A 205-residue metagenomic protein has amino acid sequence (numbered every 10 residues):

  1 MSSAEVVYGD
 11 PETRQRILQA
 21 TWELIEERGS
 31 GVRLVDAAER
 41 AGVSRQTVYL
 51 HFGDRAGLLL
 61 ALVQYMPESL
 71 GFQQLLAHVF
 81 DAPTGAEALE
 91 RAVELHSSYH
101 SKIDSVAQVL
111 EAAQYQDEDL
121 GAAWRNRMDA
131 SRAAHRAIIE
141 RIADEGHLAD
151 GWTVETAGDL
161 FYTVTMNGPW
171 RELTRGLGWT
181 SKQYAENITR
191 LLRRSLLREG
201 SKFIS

Functional and structural regions predicted by a protein language model:
M1-R40, H51, A56-G57: Basic, helix-initiating cap at the start of DNA-binding domains
L34, V63-G71: Short, basic, alpha-helical segments at the C-terminal edge of helix-turn-helix-like DNA-binding modules
Q46: Key DNA-contact positions within bacterial/archaeal DNA-binding proteins
H51-F52, A61, N187: Residues in the recognition helix of alpha-helical DNA-binding motifs
A61, Q74-K102, G158: Hydrophobic alpha-helical connector segments
S98-E111, D119-E145, E155-D159, R193-R194: Amphipathic alpha-helical packing segments from all-alpha helical-bundle domains
A143-L191, E199-S205: Hydrophobic/aromatic-rich alpha-helical bundle segments in the mid-to-C-terminal region
